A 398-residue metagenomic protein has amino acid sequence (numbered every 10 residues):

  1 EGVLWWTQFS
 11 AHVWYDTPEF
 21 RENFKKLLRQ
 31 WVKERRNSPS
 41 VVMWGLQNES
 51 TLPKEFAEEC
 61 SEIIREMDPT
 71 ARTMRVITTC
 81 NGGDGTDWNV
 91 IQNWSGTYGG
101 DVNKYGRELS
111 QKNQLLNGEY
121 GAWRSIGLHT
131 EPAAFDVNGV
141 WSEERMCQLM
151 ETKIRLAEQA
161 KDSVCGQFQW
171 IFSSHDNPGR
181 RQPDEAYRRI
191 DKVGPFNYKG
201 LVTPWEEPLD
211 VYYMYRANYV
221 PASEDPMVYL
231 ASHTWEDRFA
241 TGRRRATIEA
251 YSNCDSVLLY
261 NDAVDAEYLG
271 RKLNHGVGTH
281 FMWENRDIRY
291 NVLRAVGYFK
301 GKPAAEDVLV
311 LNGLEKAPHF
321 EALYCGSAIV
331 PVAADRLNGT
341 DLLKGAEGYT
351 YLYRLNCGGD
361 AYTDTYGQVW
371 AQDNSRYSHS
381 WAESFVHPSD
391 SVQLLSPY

Functional and structural regions predicted by a protein language model:
E1-V211, Y215, D225-F239, A263-L269 (+2 more regions): Substrate-binding/catalytic cleft of secreted carbohydrate-active enzymes, primarily glycoside hydrolases
Y105-E108, A240-T241, L342-Y349: Short boundary motifs at domain starts and secondary-structure transition points
Q111-K112, S163-V164, R243, A250-N253 (+1 more regions): Short, well-ordered loop/turn elements at secondary-structure boundaries
E151-K153, F299, D364: Acidic surface patches and DE-rich sequence motifs
I171-D176, R181-R243, T247-T340, R354 (+1 more regions): Catalytic cores of secreted or luminal carbohydrate-active enzymes
P318-Y398: Compositionally biased, intrinsically disordered or flexible polar/acidic segments
